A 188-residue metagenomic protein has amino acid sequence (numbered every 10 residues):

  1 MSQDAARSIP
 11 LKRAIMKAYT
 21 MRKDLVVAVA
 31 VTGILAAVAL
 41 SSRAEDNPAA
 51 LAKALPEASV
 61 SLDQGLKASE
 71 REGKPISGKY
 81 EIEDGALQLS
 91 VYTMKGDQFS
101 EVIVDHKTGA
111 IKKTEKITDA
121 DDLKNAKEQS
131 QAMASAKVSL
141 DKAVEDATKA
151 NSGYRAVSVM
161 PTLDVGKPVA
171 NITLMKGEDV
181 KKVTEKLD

Functional and structural regions predicted by a protein language model:
S2-D188: Long, terminal "pre-/pro-" and other extracytoplasmic accessory regions that lie outside the mature folded/catalytic
